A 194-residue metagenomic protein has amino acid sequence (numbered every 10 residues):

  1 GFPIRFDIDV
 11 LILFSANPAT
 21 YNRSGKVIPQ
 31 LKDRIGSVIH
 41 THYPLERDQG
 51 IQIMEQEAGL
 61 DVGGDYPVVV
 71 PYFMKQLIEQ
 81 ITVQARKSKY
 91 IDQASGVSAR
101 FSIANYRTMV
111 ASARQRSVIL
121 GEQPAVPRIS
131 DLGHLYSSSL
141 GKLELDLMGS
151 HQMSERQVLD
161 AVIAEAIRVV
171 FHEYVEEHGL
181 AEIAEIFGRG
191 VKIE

Functional and structural regions predicted by a protein language model:
G1-Y66, T108-L120: Canonical AAA+ ATPase core
F6-I8, T20-V27, L31, E46-G50 (+6 more regions): Helical mechanochemical/support elements of P-loop NTPase systems and associated helical scaffolds
I8, I12, A16, L31-I35 (+4 more regions): Generic alpha-helix detector with strongest preference for long hydrophobic helices that associate with membranes
A16-R23, H42-P44, L60-G64, T82-I91 (+4 more regions): Short, charged low-complexity intrinsically disordered segments located at boundaries of structured domains
S24-K26, T41, L45, Q49-E55 (+6 more regions): General "foldedness" signal
G50-V126: Conserved AAA+ ATPase small/helical "lid" subdomain
R114-E194: C-terminal engagement/docking regions of AAA+ P-loop ATPases
